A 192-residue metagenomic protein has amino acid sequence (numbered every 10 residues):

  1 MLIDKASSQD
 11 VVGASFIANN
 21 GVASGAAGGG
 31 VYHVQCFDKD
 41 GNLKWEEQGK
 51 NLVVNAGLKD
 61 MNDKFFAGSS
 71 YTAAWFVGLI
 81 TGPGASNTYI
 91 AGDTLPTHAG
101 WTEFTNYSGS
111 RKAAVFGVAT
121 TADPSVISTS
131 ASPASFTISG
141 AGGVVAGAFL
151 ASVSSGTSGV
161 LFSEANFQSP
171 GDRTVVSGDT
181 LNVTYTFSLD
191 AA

Functional and structural regions predicted by a protein language model:
M1-A146, S152-A192: Small cysteine-rich, disulfide-bonded extracellular modules of the LU/uPAR three-finger superfamily and closely related
